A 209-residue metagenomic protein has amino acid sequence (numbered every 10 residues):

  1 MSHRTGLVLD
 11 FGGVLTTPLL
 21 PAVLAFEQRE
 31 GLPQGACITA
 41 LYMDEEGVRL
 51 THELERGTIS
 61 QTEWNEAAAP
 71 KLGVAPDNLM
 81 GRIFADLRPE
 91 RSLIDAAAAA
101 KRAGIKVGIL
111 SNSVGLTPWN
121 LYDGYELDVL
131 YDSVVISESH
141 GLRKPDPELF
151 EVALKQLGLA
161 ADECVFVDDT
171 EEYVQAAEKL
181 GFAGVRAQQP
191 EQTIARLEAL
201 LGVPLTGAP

Functional and structural regions predicted by a protein language model:
M1-T5, L9, L110, V114-G115 (+1 more regions): Asp-based, Mg2+/Mn2+-dependent phosphohydrolase catalytic module
S2-D95, R102, V114: N-terminal helical cap/lid subdomain that shapes the substrate entry/recognition surface in HAD-like hydrolases
A25-F26, H52, A67-A68, A99 (+4 more regions): Residues within well-ordered alpha helices
T58-I59, I105, S139, G158: Residue-level recognition of short, well-ordered coil/turn positions that link secondary-structure elements
I94, V107-L110: Σ70-family region 2.3-2.4 aromatic/basic alpha-helix that recognizes the −10 promoter and nucleates DNA melting
A99-A100, K106: Conserved, well-ordered alpha-helix/loop/beta-strand core segments that scaffold catalytic motifs
A103-G104, L130: Structured helix-beta-strand junction loops
G104-I105, F182: A generic structural motif
